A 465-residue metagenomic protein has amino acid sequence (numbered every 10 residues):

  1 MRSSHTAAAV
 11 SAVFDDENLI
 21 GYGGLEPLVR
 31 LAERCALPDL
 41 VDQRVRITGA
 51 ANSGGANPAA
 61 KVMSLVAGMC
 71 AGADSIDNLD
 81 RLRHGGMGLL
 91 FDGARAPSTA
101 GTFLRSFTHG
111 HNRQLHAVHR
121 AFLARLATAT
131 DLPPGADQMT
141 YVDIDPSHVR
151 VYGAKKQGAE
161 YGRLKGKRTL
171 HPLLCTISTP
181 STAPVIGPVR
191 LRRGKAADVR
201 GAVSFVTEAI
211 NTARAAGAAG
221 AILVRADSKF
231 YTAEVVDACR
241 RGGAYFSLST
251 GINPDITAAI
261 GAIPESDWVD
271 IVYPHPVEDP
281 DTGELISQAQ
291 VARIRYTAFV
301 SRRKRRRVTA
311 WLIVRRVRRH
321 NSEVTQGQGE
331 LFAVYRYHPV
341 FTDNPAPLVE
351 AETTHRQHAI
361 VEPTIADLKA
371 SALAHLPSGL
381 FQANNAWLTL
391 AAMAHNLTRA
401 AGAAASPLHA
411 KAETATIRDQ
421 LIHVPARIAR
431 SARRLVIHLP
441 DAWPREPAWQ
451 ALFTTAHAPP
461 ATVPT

Functional and structural regions predicted by a protein language model:
M1-A197, V203-A216, G242, P264 (+1 more regions): Dynamic "connector" segments at or just before major functional cores
M1-S11, L248-L368, A451, T455-T465: An anionic, glycine-rich sequence signature occurring as long contiguous blocks
L19, A51-A60, E330, S378-L388 (+1 more regions): Structural motif
L31, S64-L65, L79, A96 (+9 more regions): Short, conserved catalytic/metal-binding motifs centered on acidic residues
L79, L348-A401: Short amphipathic alpha-helical "interface-anchor" segments enriched in bulky aromatics
S147-V149, P180, L191-G194, N253 (+8 more regions): Short, glycine-/Ser/Thr-/acidic-enriched flexible segments
A196-D255: Domain-level cores of phosphate- or acyl-group-handling catalytic modules
G402-D419, H423: Conserved nucleotidyltransferase catalytic core and NTase-mimicking acidic/glycine-rich helix/loop elements in nucleic
